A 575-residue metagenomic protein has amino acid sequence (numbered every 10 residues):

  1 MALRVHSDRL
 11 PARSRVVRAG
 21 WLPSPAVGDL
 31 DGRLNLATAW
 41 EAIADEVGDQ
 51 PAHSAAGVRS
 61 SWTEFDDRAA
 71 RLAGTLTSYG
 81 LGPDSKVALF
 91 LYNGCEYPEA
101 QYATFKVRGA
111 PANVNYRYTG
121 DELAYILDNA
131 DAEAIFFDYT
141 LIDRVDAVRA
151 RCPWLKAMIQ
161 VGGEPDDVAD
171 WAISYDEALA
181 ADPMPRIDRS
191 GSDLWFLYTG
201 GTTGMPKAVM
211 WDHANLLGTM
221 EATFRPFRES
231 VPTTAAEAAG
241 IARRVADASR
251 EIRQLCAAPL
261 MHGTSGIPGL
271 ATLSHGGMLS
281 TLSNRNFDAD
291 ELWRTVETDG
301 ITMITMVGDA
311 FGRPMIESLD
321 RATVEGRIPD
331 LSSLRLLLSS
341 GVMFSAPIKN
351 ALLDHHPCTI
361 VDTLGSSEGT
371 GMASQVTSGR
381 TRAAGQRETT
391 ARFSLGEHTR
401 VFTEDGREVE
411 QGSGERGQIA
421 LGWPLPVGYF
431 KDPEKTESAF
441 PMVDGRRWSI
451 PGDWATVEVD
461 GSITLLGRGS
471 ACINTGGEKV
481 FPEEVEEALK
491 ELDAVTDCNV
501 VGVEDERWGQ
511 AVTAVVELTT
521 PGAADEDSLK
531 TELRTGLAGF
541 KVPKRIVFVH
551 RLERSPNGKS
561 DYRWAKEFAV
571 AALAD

Functional and structural regions predicted by a protein language model:
M1-D8, S78-Y79, G109-E177: Structural core segment of the AMP-binding/adenylate-forming
G32, D49-G94, P98-Y102, T119-A124: Conserved AMP-binding/adenylate-forming core of the ANL superfamily
S61-T63, L194-T234: Conserved AMP-binding A3 loop
Y118, I135-F137, G422, V427-K431 (+5 more regions): AMP-binding/adenylate-forming catalytic core of the ANL superfamily
V161, T535-S560: AMP-binding/adenylate-forming catalytic domain of the ANL superfamily
A180-G200, G204-M205, R243-R253: Conserved pre-ATP/AMP-binding loop-to-beta segment of ANL
T219-A257, M261-M303, E317-S318, A322-T323: Conserved AMP-binding/adenylation subdomain of ANL enzymes
G277, I304, R335-I463, G469-C472 (+2 more regions): Conserved AMP-binding/adenylate-forming
